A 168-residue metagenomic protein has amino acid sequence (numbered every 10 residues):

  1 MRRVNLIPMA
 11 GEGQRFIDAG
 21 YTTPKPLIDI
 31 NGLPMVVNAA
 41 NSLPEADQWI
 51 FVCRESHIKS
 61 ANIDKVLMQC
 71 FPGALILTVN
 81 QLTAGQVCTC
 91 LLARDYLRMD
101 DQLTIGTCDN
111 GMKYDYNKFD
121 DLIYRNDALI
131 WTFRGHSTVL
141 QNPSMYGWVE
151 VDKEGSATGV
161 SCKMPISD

Functional and structural regions predicted by a protein language model:
M1-I7, R15-I17, Y21, D29 (+1 more regions): Conserved N-terminal catalytic core of the sugar/cofactor nucleotidyltransferase
A10: The conserved beta1-alpha1 loop
Q14, M112: Active-site micro-motifs of SAM-dependent methyltransferase domains
L27, I76, A128-I130: Conserved beta-strand scaffold positions in the cores of enzyme catalytic domains, especially in NTP/NDP-utilizing
T107-G111: The conserved acidic donor/metal-binding loop of glycosyltransferases
K113-D168: Conserved core of the sugar-phosphate nucleotidyltransferase
